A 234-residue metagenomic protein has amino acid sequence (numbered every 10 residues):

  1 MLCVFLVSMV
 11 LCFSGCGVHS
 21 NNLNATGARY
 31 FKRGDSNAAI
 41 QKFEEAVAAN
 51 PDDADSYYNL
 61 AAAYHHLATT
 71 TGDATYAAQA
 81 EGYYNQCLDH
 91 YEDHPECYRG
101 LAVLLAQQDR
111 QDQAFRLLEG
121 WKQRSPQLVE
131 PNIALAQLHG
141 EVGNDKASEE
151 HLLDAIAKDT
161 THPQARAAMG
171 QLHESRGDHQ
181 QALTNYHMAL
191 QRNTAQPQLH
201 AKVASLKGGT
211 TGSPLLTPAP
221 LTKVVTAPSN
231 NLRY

Functional and structural regions predicted by a protein language model:
M1-C16: Sec-dependent bacterial lipoprotein signal peptides
C12-R33: Bacterial Sec signal peptide processing site at the extreme N-terminus
S20-N21, A54-D55, P95-E96, V129-E130 (+2 more regions): Helix-start (N-cap) detector for alpha-helical repeat units in TPR-like alpha-solenoids, especially tetratricopeptide
G34-E45, A68-Q86, Q107-G120, S125 (+3 more regions): Structural signature of tandem alpha-helical TPR/SEL1-like repeats, specifically the intra-repeat loop/turn
A49, H90-Y91, R124, K158 (+1 more regions): Structural marker of alpha-solenoid helical repeat scaffolds
E141, L172-Y234: Terminal, low-structured helical/coil segments at or just beyond the last alpha-helical repeat
